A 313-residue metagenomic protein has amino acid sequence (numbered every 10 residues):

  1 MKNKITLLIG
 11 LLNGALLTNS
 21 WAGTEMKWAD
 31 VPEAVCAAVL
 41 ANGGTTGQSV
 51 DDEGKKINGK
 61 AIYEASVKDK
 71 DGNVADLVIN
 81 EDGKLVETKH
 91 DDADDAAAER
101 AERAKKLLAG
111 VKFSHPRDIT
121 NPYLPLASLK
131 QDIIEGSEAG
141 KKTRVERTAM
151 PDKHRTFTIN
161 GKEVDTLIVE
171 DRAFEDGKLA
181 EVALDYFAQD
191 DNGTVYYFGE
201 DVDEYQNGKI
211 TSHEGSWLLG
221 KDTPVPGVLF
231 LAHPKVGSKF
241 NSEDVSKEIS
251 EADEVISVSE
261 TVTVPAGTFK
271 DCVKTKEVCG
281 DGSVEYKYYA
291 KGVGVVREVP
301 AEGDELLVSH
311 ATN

Functional and structural regions predicted by a protein language model:
M1-L8: Bacterial N-terminal signal peptides that target proteins for export
L8-L16: Bacterial N-terminal signal peptides
L17-A22: Sec/Tat signal peptide C-region and signal peptidase I cleavage site
T24-G54: Short, non-transmembrane alpha-helical segments in secretory-pathway proteins
T46-E81, I159-L184: Exposed beta-strand-loop-beta-strand "reactive/processing" segments of non-cytosolic proteins
L77-D92: Extended intrinsically disordered, low-complexity coil regions enriched in Ser, Thr, Gly, Ala and often Pro
A97-N313: Conserved functional acidic sites
